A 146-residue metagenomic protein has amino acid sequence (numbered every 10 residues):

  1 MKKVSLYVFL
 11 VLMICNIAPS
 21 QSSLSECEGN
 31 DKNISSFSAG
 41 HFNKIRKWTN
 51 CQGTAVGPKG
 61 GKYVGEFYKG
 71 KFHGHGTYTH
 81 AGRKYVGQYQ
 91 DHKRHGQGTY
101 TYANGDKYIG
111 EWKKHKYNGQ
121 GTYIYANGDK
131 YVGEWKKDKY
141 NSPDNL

Functional and structural regions predicted by a protein language model:
V4-I14: Sec-dependent N-terminal signal peptides
N16-L146: Glycine/tyrosine- and acidic-biased, solvent-exposed loop/turn segments at the edges of beta-strands
